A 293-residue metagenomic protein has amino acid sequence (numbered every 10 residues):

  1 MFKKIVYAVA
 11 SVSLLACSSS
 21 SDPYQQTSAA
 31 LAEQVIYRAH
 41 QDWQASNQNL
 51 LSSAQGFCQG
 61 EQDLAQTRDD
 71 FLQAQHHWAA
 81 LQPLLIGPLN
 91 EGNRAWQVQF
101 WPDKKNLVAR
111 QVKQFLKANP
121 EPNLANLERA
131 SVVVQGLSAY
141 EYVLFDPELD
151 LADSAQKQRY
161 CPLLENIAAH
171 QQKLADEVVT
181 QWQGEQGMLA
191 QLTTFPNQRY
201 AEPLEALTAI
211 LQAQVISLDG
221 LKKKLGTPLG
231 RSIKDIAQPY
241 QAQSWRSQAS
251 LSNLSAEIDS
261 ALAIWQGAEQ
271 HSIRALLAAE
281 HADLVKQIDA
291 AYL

Functional and structural regions predicted by a protein language model:
M1-F2, L229: Intrinsically disordered, low-complexity sequence elements enriched in Ser/Thr/Gly/Pro
F2-A8: Sec-dependent signal peptide recognition, specifically the positively charged N-region followed immediately by
S11-V12: Short, linear, compositionally biased motifs with a strong N-terminal bias
L15-A16: C-terminal motif of bacterial Sec signal peptides marking the signal peptidase cleavage site
S21-L293: Mature extracytoplasmic or organellar-lumen-exposed domains after removal of signal/transit peptides
